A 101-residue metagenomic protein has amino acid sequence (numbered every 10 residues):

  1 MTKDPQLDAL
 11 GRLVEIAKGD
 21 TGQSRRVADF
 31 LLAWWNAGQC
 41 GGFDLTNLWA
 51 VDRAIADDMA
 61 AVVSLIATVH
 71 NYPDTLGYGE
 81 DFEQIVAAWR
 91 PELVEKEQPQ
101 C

Functional and structural regions predicted by a protein language model:
M1-L32: Short terminal alpha-helical segments
Q6, Q23, Q39, Q84 (+1 more regions): Residue-identity detector for glutamine
V14, W49-D52, E97: Generic low-complexity, intrinsically disordered sequence content enriched in small uncharged/hydrophobic residues
A17, V63-S64, A87, E95: N-terminal non-cleavable signal-anchor helices
T21-S24, G42, H70, D74 (+2 more regions): Long, hydrophobic, amphipathic alpha-helical segments used as structural scaffolds
L32-Q84: Amphipathic protein-protein interaction modules
P73-C101: Low-complexity intrinsically disordered segments
